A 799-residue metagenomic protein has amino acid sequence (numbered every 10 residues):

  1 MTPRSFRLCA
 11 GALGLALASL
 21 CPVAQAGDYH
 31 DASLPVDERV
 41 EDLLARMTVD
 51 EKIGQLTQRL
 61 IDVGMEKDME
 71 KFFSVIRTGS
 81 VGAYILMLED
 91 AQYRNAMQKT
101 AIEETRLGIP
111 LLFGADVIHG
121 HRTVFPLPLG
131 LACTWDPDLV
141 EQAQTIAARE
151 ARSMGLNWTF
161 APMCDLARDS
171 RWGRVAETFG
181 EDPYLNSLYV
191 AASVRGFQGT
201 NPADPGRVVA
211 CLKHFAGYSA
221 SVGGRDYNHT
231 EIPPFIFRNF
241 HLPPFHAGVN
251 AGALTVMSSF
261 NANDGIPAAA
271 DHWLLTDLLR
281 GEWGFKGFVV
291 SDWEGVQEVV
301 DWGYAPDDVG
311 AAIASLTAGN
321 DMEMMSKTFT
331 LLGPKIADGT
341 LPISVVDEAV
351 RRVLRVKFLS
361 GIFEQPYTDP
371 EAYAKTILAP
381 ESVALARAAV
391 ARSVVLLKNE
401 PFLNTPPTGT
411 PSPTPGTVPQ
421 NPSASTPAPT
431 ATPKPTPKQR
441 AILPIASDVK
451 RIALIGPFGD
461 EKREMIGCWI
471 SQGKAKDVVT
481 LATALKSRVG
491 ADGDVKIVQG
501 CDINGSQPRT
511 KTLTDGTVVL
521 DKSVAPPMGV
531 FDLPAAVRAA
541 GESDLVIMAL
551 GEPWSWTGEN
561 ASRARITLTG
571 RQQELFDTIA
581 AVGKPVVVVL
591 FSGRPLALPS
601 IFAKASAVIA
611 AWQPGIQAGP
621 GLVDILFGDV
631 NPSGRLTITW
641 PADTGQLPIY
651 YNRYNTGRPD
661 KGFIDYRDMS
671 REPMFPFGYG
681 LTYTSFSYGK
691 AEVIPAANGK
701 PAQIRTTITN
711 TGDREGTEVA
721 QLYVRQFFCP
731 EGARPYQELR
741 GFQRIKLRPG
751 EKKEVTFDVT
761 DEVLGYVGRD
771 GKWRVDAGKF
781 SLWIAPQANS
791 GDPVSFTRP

Functional and structural regions predicted by a protein language model:
M1-A12: Bacterial N-terminal signal peptides that target proteins for export
A10-L20: Bacterial N-terminal signal peptides
Q25-V767, A777-A788, S795, P799: Glycoside hydrolase catalytic-domain context in secreted enzymes
W773-R774: Surface-exposed, short loops/turns at beta-strand junctions within beta-sandwich domains
